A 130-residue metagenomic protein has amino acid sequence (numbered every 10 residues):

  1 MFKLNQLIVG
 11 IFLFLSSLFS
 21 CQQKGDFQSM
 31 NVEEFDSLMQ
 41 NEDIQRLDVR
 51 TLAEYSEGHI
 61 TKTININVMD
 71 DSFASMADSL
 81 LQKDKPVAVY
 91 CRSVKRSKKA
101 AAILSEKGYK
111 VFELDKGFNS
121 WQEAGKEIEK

Functional and structural regions predicted by a protein language model:
F2-I8, F19-L38, A53-P86, K95-K130: Rhodanese-like catalytic fold shared by cysteine-dependent sulfurtransferases and DSP/PTP-type phosphatases
V9-F14: Hydrophobic helical h-region of N-terminal Sec-dependent signal peptides in bacterial secretory/periplasmic proteins
E42: Active-site charged/polar residues at nucleotide-handling catalytic sites that mediate phosphoryl, nucleotidyl
Q45-R50: Short hydrophobic beta-strand that contains or immediately precedes a catalytic carboxylate
Y90: Short, surface-exposed ligand- or partner-binding patches at beta-edge/loop junctions that are enriched in aromatics
